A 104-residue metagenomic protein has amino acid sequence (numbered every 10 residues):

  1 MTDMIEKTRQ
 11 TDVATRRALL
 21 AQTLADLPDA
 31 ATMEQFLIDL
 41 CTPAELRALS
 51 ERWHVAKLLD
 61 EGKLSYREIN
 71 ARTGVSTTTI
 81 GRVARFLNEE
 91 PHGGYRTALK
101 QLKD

Functional and structural regions predicted by a protein language model:
M1-L27: General nucleic-acid-binding
R16-L20, F36, H54: A general alpha-helix detector
M33-R52: Short, Lys/Arg-enriched anionic-surface-contact patches
L49-K63: Short, amphipathic alpha-helical "recognition" segments used to contact nucleic acids or chromatin
R67-T73, I80: Short alpha-helical "recognition helix" segments of helix-turn-helix
T73-S76, Q101-K103: Long, charge-dense
A84-L87, P91: DNA major-groove recognition helix of helix-turn-helix
P91-D104: Short Lys/Arg-enriched helix C-cap and helix-to-coil transition segments that create basic nucleic-acid-contact patches
